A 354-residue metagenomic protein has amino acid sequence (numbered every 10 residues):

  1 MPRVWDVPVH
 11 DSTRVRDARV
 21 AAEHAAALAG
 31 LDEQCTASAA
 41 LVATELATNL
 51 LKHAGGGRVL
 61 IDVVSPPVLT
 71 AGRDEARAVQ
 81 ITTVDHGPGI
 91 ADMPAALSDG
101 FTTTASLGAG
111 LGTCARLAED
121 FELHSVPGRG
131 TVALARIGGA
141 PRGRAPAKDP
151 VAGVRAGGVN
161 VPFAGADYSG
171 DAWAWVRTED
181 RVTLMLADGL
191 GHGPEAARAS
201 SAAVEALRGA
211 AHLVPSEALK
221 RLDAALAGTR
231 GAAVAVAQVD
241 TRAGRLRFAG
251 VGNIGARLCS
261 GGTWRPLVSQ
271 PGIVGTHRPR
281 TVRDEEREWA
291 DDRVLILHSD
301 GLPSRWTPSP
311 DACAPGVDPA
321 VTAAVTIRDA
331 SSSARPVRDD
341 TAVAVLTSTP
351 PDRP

Functional and structural regions predicted by a protein language model:
M1-T13, V20, A29, A109 (+6 more regions): Conserved subregion of the PPM/PP2C metallophosphatase catalytic domain
M1-W5, A47-A147, T178-L184, V239-T241 (+2 more regions): Conserved beta-strand-loop-beta-strand hairpin that lines the nucleotide-binding pocket of ATP/GTP-utilizing enzymes
V15, D32-T36, A196: Alpha-helix N-cap/helix-initiation sites
V20-T44, T103: Conserved short strand/loop->alpha-helix "switch" segment adjacent to the catalytic nucleotide/phosphoryl-transfer site
A39-A54, E195: Histidine-centered phosphotransfer motif of kinases
A115-R116, S200-A203: Acidic/polar active-site rim loop that often engages polyanionic ligands
